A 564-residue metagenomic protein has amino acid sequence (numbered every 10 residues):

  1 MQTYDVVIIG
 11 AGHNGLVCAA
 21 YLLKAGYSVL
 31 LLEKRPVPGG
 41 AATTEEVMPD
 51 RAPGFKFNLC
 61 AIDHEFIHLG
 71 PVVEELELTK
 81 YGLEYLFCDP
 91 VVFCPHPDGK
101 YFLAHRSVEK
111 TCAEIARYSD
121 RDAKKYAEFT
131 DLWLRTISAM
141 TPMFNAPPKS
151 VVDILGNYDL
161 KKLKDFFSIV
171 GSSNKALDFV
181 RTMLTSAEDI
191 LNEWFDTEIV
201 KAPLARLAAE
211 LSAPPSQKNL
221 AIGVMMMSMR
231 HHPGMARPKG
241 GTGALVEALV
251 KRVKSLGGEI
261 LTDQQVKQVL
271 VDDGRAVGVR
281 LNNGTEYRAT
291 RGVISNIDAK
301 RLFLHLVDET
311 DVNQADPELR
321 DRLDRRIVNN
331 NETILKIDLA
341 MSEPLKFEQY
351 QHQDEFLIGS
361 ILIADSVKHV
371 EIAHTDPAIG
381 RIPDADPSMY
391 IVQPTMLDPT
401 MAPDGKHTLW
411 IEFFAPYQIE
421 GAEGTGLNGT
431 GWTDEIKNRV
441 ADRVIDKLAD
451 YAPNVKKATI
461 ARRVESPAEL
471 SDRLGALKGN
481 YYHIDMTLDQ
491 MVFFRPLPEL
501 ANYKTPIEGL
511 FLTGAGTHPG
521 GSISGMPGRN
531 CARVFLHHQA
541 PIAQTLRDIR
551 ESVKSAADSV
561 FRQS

Functional and structural regions predicted by a protein language model:
Q2-V151, H483-M486, N530: N-terminal glycine-rich phosphate/pyrophosphate-binding loop and immediately adjacent elements
A61, A515-L536: A conserved FAD-binding loop/helix module that cradles the flavin
P97-Q217: Rossmann-like flavin
K110, R117, K300-H305, A340-S342 (+2 more regions): Conserved FAD/dinucleotide-binding core of flavoprotein oxidoreductases
T197-P214, S228, P383-P394, D450-H518: A glycine-rich dinucleotide-binding beta-alpha-beta segment and adjacent secondary-structure elements that constitute
M226-R280: Helical element adjacent to the flavin cofactor pocket in flavoenzyme catalytic cores
R237, Q265-P403: Mid-domain catalytic core of redox enzymes that form a hydrophobic substrate pocket/lid adjacent to a catalytic redox
V271, H538-S564: Active-site-proximal substrate-binding core of FAD-dependent oxidoreductases
